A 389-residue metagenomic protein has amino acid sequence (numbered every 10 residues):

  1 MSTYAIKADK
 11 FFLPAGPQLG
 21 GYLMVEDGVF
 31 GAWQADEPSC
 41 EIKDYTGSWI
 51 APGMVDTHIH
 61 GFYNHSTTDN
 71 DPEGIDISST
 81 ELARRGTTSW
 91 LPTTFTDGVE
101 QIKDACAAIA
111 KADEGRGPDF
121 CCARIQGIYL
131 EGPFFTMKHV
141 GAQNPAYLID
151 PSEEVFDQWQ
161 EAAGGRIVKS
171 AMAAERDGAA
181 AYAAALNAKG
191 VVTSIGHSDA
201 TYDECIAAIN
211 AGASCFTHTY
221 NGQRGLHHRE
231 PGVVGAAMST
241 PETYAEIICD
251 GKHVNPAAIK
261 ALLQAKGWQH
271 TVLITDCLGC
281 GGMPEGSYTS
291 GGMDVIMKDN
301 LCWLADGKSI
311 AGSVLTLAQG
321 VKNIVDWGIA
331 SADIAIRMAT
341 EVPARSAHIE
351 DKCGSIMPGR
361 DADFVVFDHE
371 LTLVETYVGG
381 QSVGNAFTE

Functional and structural regions predicted by a protein language model:
M1-A51: Histidine-rich, glycine-flanked metal-binding segment
D9, R345, S355-E389: C-terminal cap of metal-dependent C-N hydrolases
Y45-A105: Metal-associated gating/positioning segment near the N- to mid-region
D71-G74, A105-I109, S152-E154, R229-V234: Charged helix-capping and loop-helix junction motifs
S79-R166: Divalent-metal coordination cores built from histidine and acidic residues
L130, L186, F216, I324 (+1 more regions): Conserved, mostly hydrophobic/aromatic
D157, E161-M283: Active-site core of metal-dependent hydrolases
G232-A245, Q264-T275, G281-R360, F364-V366: His/Asp/Glu-enriched, well-ordered alpha-helical/loop segment that forms or immediately abuts the divalent-metal
